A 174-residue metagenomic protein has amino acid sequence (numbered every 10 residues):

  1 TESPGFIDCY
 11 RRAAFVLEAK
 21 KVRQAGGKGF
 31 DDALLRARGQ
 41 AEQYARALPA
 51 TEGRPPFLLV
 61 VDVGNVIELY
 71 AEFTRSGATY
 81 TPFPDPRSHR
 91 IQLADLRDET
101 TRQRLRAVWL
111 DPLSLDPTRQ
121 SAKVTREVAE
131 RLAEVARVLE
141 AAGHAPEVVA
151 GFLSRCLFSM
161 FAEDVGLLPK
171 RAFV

Functional and structural regions predicted by a protein language model:
E2-G5, A14, A19-Q43, A47-G166: Short, basic/polar, glycine-containing "phosphate-handling" surface segments that engage DNA
P169-V174: Short, charged amphipathic alpha-helical segments flanked by flexible coils
